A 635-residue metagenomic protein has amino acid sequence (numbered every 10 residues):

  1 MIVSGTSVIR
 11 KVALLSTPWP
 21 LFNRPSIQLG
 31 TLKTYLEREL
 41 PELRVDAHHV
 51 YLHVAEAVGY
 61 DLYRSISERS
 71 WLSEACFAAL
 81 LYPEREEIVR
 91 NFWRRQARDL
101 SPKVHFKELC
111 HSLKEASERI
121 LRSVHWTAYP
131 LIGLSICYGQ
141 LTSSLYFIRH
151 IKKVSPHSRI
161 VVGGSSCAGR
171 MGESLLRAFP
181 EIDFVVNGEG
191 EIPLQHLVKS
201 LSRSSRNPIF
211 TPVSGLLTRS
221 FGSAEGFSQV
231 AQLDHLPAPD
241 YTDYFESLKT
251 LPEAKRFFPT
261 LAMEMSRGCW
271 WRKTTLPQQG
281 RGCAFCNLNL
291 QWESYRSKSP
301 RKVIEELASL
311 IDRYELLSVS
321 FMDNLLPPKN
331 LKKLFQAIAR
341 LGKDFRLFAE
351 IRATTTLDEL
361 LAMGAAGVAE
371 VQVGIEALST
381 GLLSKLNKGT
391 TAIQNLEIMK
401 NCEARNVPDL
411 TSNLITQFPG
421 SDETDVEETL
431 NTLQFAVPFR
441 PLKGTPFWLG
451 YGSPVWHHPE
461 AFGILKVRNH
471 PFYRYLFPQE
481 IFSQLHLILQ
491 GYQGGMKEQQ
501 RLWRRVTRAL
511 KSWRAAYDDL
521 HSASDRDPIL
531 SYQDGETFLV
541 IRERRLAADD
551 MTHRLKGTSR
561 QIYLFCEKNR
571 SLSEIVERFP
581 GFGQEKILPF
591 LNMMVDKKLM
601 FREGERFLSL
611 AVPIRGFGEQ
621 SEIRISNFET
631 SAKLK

Functional and structural regions predicted by a protein language model:
I2-S7, Q620-K635: Short, basic, low-complexity termini and linkers enriched in Ser/Thr/Gly/Pro that act as targeting/leader peptides
V8-W19, H157-V161, P300-T411, T416-P446 (+2 more regions): Conserved SAM/AdoMet-binding glycine-rich loop
K11, W19-Q28, L32-V54, P102-F227: Glycine-rich beta-alpha loop elements in corrinoid/cobalamin-binding modules across cobalamin-dependent enzymes
L15, N23, T31-L32, H48 (+4 more regions): C-terminal accessory regions of radical SAM enzymes
D46-I120: Conserved N-terminal ligand/cofactor-binding loop architecture of enzyme catalytic domains
T211-T250, L261-E264, G268, T429: Extended catalytic-interface subdomain
A254-S299: Canonical Radical SAM [4Fe-4S] cluster-binding loop centered on the CxxxCxxC motif and its immediate flanking residues
H553-R624: Long, charge-rich, low-complexity alpha-helical segments
